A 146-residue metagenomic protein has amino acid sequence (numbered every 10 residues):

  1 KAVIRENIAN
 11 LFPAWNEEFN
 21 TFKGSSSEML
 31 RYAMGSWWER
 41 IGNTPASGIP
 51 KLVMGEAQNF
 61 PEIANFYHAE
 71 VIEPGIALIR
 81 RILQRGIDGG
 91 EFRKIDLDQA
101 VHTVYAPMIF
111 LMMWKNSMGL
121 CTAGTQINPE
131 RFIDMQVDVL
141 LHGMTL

Functional and structural regions predicted by a protein language model:
K1-N7, A64, H68: Amphipathic alpha-helical segments enriched in hydrophobic/aromatic and basic residues that form the DNA-contacting
A2, I8, A14-P50, L97-V104 (+1 more regions): Hydrophobic alpha-helical connector segments
R5, A9, P13, E17 (+5 more regions): Residue-level marker of structural boundaries
N7-W15, P45, P61, I79 (+1 more regions): Short amphipathic alpha-helical interaction/hinge segments
A14-F19, K51-G55, H68, M118-A123: Short linear capping/connector segments at secondary-structure termini
E28, E39-G48, L52-M54, E62-D88 (+1 more regions): Amphipathic alpha-helical packing segments from all-alpha helical-bundle domains
E28, Y32, S36, E73 (+4 more regions): C-terminal peripheral helix-coil segments that are non-catalytic and often amphipathic
